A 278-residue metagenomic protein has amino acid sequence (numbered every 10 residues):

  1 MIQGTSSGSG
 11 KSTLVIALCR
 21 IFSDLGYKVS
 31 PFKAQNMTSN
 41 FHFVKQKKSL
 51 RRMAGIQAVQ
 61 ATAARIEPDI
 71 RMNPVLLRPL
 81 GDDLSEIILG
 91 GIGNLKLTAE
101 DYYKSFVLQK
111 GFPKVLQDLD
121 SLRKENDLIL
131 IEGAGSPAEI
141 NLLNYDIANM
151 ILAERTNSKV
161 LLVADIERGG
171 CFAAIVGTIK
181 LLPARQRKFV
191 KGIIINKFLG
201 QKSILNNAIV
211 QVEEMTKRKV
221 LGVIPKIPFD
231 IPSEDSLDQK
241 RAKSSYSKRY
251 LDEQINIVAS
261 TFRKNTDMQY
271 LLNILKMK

Functional and structural regions predicted by a protein language model:
M1-K278: Flexible phosphate-sensing "switch/lid" loops adjacent to ATP/NTP-binding sites across phosphate-transfer
